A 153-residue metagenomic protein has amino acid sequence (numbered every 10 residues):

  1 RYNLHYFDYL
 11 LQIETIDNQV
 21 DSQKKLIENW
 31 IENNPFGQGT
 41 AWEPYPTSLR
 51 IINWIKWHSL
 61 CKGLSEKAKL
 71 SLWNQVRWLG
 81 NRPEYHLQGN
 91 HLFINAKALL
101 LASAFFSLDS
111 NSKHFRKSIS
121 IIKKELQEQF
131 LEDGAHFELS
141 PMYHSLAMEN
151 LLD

Functional and structural regions predicted by a protein language model:
Y2-D153: Aromatic-lined, polymer-binding surfaces characteristic of secreted/periplasmic polysaccharide-degrading enzymes
